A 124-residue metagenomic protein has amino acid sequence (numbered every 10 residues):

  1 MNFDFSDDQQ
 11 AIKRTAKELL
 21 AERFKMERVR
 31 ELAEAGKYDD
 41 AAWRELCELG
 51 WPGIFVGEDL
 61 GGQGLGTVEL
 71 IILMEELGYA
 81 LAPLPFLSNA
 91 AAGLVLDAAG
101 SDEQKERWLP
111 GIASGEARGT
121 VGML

Functional and structural regions predicted by a protein language model:
M1-D8: Intrinsic disorder at enzyme termini
Q9, L20: Conserved S/T- and glycine-rich ATP-binding loop of Class I adenylate-forming
A21-L124: Glycine-rich flavin
